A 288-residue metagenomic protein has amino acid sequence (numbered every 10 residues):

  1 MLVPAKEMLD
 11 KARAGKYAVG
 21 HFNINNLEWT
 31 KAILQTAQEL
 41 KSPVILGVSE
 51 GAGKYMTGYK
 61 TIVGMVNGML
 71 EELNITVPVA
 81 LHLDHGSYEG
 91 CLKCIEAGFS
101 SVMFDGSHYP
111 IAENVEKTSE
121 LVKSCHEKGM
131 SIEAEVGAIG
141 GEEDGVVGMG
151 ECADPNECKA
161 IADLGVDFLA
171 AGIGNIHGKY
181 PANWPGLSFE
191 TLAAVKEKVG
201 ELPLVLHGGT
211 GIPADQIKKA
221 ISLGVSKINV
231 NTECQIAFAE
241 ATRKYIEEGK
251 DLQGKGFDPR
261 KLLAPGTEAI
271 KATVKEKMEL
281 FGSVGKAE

Functional and structural regions predicted by a protein language model:
V3-K11, G15, L27-A52, T57-T76 (+7 more regions): Alpha/beta enzyme core
P4-G20, Q253-R260: Generic N-terminal amphipathic, Lys/Arg-enriched alpha-helix
Y17-N25, E50-K54, K261, P265: A short N-terminal beta->alpha junction/helix N-cap motif
V19-N23, L81-H82, M103, L204-H207 (+1 more regions): Short catalytic-loop micro-motif centered on adjacent basic/acidic residues
G20, G145-G148, A182, H207 (+1 more regions): A general structural-boundary detector
I173, G208-T210, T232: Active-site proximal loops enriched in glycine and acidic residues that flank catalytic Cys/His/Asp and coordinate
T242-F281: Internal helix-turn-beta structural module
